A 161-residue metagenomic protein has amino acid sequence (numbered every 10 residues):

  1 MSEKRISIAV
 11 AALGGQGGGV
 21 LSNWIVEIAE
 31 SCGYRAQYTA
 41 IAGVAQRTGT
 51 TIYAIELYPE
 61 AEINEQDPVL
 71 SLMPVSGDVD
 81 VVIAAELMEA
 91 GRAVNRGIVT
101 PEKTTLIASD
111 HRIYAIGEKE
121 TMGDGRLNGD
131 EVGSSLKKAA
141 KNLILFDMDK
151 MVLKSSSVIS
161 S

Functional and structural regions predicted by a protein language model:
M1-S161: Active-site cofactor/cluster-binding pocket
